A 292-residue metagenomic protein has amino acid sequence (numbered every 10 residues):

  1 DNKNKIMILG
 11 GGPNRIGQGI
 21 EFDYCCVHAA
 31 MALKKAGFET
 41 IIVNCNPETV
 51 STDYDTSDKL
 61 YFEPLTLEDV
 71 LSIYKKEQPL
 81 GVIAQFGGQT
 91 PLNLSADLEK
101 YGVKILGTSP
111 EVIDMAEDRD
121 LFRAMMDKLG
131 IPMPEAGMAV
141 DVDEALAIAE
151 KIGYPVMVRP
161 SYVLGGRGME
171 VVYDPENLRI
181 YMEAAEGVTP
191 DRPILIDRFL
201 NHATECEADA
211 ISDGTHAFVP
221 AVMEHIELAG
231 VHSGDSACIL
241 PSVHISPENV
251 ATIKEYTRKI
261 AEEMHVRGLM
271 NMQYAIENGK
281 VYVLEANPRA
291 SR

Functional and structural regions predicted by a protein language model:
D1-N4, L9, D23-P79, Q89-L92 (+5 more regions): ATP-dependent carboxylate activation and anion-phosphoryl transfer catalytic cores that bind Mg-ATP to form
I16-G19, I113: A generic structural signal for short coil/turn motifs at secondary-structure boundaries
G37, Y101-I113: Short, acidic/small-residue loops that bind anionic groups at enzyme active sites
S57, T108-M169: A conserved helix-loop-beta module that forms one wall/lid of the active-site cleft in ATP-utilizing catalytic domains
I83: N-terminal Rossmann-like NAD(P) cofactor-binding module of classical short-chain dehydrogenase/reductase
Q89-G102: Short Gly/Thr/Asp-enriched flexible loops that form oxyanion-binding sites at enzyme active sites
